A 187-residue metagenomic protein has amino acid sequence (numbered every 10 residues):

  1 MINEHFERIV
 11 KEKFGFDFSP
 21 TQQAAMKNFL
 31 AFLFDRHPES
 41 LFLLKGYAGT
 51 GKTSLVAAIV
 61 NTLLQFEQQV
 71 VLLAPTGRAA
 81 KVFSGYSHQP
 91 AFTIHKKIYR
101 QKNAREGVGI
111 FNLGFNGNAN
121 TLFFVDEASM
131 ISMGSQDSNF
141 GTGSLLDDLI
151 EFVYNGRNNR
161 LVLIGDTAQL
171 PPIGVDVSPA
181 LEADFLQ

Functional and structural regions predicted by a protein language model:
M1-Q187: Conserved ATP-binding/catalytic motifs of P-loop helicase motor domains
